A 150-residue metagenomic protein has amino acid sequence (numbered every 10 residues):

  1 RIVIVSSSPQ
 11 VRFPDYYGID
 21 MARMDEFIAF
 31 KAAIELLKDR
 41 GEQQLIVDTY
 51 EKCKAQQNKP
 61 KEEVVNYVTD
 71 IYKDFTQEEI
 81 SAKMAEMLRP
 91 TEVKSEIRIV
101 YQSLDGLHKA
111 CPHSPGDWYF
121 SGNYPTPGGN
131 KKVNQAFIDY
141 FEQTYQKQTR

Functional and structural regions predicted by a protein language model:
R1-R150: PRPP-associated nucleotide enzymes
